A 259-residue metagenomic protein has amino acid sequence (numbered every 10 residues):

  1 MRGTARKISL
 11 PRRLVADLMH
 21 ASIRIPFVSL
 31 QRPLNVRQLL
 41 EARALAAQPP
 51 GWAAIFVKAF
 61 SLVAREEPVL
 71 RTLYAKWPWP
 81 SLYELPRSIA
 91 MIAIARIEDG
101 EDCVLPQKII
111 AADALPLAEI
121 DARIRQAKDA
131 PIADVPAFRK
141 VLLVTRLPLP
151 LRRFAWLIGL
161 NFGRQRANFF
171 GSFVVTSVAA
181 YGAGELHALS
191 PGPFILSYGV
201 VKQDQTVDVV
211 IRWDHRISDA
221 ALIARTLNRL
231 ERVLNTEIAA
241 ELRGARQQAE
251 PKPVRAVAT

Functional and structural regions predicted by a protein language model:
M1-T259: C-terminal catalytic/motor cores of large multi-domain enzyme assemblies
